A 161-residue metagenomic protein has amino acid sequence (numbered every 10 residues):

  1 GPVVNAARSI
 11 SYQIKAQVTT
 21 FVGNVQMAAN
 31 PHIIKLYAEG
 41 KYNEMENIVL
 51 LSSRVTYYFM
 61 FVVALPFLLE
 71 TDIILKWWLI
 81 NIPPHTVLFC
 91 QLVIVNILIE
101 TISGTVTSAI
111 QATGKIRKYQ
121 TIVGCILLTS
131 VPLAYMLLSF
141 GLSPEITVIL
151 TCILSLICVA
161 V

Functional and structural regions predicted by a protein language model:
G1-K15, E44-N47, P84-L88: Interfacial/gating helices of multi-pass transporter permease domains
A6-S9, Q120, V148-I149: Hydrophobic/aromatic positions within or immediately flanking transmembrane alpha-helices of multi-pass small-molecule
R8-M27, P31, F59-V63, V93-S103 (+2 more regions): Transmembrane helix-bundle signature of multi-pass secondary active exporters and lipid flippases
S11, K15-S53, T107-A112: Helix-loop junctions and terminal segments of transmembrane helices in multi-pass membrane transport/translocation
V22, E46-T101, L128-F140: Alpha-helical transmembrane segments of multi-pass membrane transport and lipid-handling proteins
A28, L69, T105-V106, V131-P132 (+1 more regions): Residue-level hotspots within transmembrane alpha-helices of multi-pass secondary transporters
I94-C125: Membrane-interface junctions at transmembrane-helix termini in multi-pass inner-membrane proteins
G114-R117, G124-A160: Membrane-interface helix-loop junctions in multi-pass transport and translocation proteins
